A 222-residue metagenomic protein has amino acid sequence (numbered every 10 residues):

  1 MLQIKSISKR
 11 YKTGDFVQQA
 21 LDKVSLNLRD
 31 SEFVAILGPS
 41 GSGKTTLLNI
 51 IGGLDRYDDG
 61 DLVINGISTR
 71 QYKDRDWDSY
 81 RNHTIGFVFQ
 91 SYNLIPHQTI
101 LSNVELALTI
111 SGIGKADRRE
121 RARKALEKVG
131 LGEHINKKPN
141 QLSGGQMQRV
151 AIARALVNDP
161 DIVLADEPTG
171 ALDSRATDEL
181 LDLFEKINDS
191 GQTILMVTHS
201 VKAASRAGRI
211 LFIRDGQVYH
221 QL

Functional and structural regions predicted by a protein language model:
L2-I213: ABC family nucleotide-binding domain
I210-L222: H-loop (His-switch) and adjacent beta-strand-loop-beta switch element of ABC-type ATPase nucleotide-binding domains
